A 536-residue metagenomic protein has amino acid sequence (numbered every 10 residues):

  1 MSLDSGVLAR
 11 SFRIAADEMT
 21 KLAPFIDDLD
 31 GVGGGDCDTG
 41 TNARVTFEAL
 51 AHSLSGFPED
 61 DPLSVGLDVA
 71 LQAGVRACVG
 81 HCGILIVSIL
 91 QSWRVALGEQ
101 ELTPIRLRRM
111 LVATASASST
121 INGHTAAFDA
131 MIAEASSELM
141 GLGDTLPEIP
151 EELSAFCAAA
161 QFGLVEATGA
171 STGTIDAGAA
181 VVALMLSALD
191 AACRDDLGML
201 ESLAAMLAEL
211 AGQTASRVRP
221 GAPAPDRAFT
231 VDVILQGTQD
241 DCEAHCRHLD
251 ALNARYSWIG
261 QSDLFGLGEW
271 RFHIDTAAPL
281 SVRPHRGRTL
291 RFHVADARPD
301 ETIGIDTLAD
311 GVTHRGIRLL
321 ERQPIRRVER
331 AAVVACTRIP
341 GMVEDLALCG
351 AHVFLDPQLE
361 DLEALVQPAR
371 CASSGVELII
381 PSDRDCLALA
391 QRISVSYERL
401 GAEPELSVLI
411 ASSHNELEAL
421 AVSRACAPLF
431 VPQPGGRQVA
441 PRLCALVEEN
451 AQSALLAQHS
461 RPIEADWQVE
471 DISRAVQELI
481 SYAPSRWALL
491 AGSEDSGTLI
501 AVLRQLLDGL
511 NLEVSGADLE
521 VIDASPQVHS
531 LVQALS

Functional and structural regions predicted by a protein language model:
M1-S536: N-terminal loops that bind phosphate or other acidic moieties and the adjacent beta-alpha structural core
